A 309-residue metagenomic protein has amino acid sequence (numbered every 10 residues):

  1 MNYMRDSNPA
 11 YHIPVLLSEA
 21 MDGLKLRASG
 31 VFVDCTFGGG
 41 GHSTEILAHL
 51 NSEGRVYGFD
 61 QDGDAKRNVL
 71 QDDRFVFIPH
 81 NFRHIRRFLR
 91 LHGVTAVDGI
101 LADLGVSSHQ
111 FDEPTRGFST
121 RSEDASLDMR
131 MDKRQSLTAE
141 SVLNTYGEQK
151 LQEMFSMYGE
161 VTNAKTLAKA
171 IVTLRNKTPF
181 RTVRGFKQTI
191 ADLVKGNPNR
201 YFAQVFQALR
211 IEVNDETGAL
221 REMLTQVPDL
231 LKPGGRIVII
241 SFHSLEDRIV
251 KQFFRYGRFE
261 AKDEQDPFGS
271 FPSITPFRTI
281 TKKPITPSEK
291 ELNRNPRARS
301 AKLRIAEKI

Functional and structural regions predicted by a protein language model:
M1-I309: S-adenosyl-L-methionine-dependent methyltransferase catalytic core, i.e., the SAM/SAH-binding region
